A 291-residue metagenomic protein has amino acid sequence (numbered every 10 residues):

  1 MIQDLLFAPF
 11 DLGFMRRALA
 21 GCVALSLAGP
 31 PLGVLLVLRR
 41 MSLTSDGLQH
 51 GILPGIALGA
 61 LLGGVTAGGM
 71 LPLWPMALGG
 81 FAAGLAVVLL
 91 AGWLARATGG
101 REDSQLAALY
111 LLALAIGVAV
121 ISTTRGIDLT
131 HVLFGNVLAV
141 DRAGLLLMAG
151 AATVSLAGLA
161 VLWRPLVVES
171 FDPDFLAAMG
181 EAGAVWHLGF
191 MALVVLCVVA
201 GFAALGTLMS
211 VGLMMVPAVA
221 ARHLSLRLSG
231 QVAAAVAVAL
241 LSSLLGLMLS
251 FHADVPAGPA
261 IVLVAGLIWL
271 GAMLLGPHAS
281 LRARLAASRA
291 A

Functional and structural regions predicted by a protein language model:
M1-L27: Membrane-interfacial amphipathic/re-entrant helices at transmembrane-helix boundaries
I2-P9, T98-R164: Transmembrane helix-bundle core of multi-pass membrane transporters and related energy-transducing complexes
R16-A24, A77-A82, A107-A108, L145-G150 (+3 more regions): Hydrophobic alpha-helical transmembrane segments
V34-G126, A221-A233, S250-H252, P277: Short loop segments and helix-boundary regions at transmembrane helix junctions of multi-pass inner-membrane proteins
G59-G63, V120-L129, V194-G201, L244-P259: Hydrophobic alpha-helical transmembrane segments in multi-pass integral membrane proteins
L145-P217: Helix-loop-helix "hairpin" substructures at the membrane interface of multi-pass membrane proteins
S210-P259: Transmembrane alpha-helical segments in multi-pass inner-membrane proteins
G258-A291: Cytosolic-side transmembrane-helix boundaries in multi-pass membrane proteins
